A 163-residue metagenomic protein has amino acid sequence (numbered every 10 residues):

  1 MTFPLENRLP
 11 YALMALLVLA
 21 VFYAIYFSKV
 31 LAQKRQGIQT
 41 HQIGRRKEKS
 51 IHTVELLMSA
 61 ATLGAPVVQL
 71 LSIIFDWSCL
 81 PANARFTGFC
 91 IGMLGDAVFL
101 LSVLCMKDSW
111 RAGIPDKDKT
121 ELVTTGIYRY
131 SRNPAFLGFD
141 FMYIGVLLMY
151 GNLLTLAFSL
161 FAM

Functional and structural regions predicted by a protein language model:
M1-K117, E121, M142-M163: Membrane-anchoring alpha-helices and their flanking helix-loop junctions
I114-L137: Active-site-proximal inter-transmembrane loops
